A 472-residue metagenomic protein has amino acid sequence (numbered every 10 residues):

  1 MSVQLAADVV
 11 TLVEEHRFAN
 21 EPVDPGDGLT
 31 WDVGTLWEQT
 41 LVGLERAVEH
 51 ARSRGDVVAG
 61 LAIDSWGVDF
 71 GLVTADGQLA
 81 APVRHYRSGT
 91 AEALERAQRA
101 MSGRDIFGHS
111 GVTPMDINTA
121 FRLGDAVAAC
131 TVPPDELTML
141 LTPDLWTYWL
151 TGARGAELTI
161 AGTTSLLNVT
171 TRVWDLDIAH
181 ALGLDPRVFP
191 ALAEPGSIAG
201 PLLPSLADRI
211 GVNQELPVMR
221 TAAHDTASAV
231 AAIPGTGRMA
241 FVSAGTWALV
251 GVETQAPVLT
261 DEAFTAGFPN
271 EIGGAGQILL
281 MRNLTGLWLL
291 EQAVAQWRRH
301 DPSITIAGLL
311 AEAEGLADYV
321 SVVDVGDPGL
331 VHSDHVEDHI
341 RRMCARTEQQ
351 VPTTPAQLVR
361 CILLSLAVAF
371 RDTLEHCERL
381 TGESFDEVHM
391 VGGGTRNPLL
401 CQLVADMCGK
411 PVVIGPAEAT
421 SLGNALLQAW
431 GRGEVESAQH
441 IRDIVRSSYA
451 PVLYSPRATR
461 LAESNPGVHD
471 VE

Functional and structural regions predicted by a protein language model:
M1-A81, D135, A191, A207-D208 (+2 more regions): N-terminal glycine/serine-rich phosphate-binding loop of ATP-dependent small-molecule kinases, especially carbohydrate
G26-T30, G103-T113, V188: Short glycine/proline- and acidic residue-enriched helix-loop micro-motifs that form flexible lids or anion-recognition
L36-A51, T171-D177, A369-H376: Short, well-ordered amphipathic alpha-helical segments that serve as non-catalytic structural scaffolds within diverse
R52-Y86, T113-I117, T147-N168, A191-E194: Short beta-strand-loop/turn "lid" adjacent to the catalytic site in phosphate-handling enzymes
D64-V68, P195-G196, A244-W247, E387-R396: Glycine-rich beta-strand-to-loop/alpha-helix junction loops that act as flexible
R84-G103: Short alpha-helix plus adjacent loop in nuclease-associated cores
R99-S110, D116-L141, T147-W149, A153 (+7 more regions): Active-site core segments that coordinate phosphate-bearing ligands/cofactors across diverse enzyme families
L140-L145, R154-L166, A462-E472: Charge-patterned, long linear interaction tracts outside catalytic cores
